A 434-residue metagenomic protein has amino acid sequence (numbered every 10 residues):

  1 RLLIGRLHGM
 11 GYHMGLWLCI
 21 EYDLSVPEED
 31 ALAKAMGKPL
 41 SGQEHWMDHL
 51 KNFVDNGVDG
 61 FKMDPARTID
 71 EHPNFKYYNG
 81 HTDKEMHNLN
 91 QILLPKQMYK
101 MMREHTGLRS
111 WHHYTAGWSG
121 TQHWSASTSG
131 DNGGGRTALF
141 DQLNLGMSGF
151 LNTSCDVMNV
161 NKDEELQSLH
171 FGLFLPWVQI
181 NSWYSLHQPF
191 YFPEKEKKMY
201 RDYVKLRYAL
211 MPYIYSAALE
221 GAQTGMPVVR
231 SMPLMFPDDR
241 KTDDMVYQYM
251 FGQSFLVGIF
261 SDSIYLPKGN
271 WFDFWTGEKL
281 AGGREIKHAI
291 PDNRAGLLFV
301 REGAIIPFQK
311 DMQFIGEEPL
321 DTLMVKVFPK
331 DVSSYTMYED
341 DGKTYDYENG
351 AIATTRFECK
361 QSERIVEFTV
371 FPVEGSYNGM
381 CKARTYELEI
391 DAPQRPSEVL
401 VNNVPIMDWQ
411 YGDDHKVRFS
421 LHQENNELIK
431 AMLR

Functional and structural regions predicted by a protein language model:
R1-V204, M235-P237, M245, F251-G252: Aromatic- and carboxylate-enriched substrate-binding clefts and catalytic-loop regions of carbohydrate-active enzymes
L7-H8, L298, P405, H415-R418 (+1 more regions): Secondary-structure boundary/capping motif
H8, Y12-M14, V58-M63, E220-G221 (+2 more regions): Structured catalytic/translocation cores of nucleotide/phosphate-coupled proteins
K100-S110, S119-S127, M147-C155, K162-Q394: Catalytic core of carbohydrate-active enzymes
D273-N293, E398-H422: Solvent-exposed beta-strand/loop surfaces of large extracellular or lumenal domains
E358-E367, Q410-K416, Q423-E424: Short, ordered beta-strand-loop transition motifs
E374-G375, G379-M380, H415-E424: Extracellular, modular beta-sheet/disulfide-rich ectodomains of secreted and cell-surface proteins
H422-R434: Surface-exposed interaction regions enriched in Ser/Thr/Asp/Glu that occur as long low-complexity tracts or repetitive
